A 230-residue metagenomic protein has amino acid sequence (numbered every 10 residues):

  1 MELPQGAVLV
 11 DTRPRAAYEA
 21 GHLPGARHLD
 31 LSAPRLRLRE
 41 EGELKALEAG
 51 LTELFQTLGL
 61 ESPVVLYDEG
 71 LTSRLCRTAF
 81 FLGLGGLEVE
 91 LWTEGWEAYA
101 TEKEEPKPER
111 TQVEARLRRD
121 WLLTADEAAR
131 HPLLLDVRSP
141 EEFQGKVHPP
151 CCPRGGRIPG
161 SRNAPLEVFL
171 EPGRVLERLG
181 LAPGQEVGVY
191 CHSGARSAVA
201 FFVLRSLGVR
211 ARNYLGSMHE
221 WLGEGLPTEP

Functional and structural regions predicted by a protein language model:
M1-L60, E127-Q185: Positively charged, proline/Ser/Thr-rich regional signature most characteristic of the Rhodanese/CDC25-like
H22-G25, F80-F81, H148-C151, V203-L204 (+1 more regions): Short, glycine/charged-enriched secondary-structure capping and boundary segments
R39, E43-A125, R196, A200-S217: Thiolate-centered catalytic microenvironments shared by cysteine-dependent enzyme domains
W96-G155, G225-P230: Active-site neighborhoods of enzymes that stabilize oxyanions during catalysis
V168-L170, G194-S197: Short Gly/Pro-enriched loop/turn and capping motifs at secondary-structure junctions
G188: Short beta-strand immediately N-terminal to the catalytic nucleophile in serine-hydrolase-like folds
C191: Short cysteine clusters
R210-P230: Cysteine-dependent PTP/DSP-like catalytic domain, specifically the C-terminal lobe
